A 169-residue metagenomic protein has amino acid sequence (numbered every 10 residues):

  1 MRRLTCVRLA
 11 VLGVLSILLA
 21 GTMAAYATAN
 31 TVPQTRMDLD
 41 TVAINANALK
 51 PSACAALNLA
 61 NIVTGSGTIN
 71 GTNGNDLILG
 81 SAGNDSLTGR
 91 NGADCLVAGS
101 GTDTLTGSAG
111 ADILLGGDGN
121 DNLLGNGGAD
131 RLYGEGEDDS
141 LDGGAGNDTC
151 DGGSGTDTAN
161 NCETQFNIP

Functional and structural regions predicted by a protein language model:
M1-G13: N-terminal export and membrane-targeting signals
L12-G21: Bacterial N-terminal signal peptides
M23-A27: Sec/Tat signal peptide C-region and signal peptidase I cleavage site
T28-N91, P169: N-terminal segments that cap or nucleate solenoid repeat domains
A56, I62-G65, G71, G80 (+9 more regions): Glycine-centered beta-turn/loop sites at beta-strand termini
D138-P169: Leucine-rich solenoid repeat scaffolds
